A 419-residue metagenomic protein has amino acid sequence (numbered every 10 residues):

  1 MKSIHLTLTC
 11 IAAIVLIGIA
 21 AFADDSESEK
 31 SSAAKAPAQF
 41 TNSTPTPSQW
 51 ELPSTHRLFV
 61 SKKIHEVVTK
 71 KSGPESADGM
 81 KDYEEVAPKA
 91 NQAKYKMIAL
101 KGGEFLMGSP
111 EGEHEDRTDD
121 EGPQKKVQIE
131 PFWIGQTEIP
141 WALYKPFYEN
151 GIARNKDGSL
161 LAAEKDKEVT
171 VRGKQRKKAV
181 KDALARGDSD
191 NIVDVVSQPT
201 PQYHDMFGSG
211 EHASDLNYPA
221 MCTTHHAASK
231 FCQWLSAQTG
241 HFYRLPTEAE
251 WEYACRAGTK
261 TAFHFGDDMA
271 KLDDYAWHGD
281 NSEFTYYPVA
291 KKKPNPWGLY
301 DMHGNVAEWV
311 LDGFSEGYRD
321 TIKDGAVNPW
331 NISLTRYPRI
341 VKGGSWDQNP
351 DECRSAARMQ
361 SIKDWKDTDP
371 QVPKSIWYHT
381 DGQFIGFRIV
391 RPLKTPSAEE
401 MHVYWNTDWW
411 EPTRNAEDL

Functional and structural regions predicted by a protein language model:
M1-L8: Bacterial N-terminal signal peptides that target proteins for export
T9-G18: Bacterial N-terminal signal peptides
A21-A23: Boundary at the C-terminal end of the N-terminal hydrophobic targeting segment
A36-V86: Primarily auto-inhibitory N-terminal propeptides
Q39, P45-P53, R57-V60, S109-D116 (+3 more regions): Active-site microenvironments of metalloenzymes and redox enzymes
T46, E113-V127, D157-L160, E164-D166 (+3 more regions): Surface-exposed recognition segments
N91-M107: Mature N-terminal segment immediately following signal peptide/propeptide cleavage in secreted/periplasmic
K292-N295: Short, small/polar residue-rich loop motifs at catalytic or cofactor-binding pockets
